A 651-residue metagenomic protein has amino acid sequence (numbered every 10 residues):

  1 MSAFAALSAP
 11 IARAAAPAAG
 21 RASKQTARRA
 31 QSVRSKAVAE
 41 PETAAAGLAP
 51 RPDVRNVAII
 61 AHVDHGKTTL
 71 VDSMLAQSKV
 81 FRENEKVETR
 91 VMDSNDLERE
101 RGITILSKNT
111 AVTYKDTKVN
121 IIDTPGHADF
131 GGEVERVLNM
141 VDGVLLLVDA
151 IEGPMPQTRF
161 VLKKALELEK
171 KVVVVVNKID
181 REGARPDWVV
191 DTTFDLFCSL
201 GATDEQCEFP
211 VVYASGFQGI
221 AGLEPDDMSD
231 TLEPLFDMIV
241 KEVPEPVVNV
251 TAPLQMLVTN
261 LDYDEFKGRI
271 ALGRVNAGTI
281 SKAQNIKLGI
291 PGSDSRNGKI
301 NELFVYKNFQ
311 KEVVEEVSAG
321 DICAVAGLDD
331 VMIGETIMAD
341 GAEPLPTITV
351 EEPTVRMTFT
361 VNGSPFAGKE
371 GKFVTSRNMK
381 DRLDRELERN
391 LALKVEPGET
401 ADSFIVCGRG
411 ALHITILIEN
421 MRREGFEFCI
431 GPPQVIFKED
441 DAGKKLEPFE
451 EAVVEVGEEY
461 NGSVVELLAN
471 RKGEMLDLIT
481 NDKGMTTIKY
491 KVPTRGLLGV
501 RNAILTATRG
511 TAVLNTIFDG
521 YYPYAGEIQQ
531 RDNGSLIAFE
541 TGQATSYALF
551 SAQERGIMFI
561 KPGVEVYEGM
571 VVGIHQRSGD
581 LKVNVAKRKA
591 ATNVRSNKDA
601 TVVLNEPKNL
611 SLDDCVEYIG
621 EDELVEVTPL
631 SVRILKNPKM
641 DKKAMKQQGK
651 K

Functional and structural regions predicted by a protein language model:
M1-R13, E40: PEST-like, low-complexity acidic/proline-rich intrinsically disordered segments, predominantly at protein N-termini
A5, A19, S23-K651: Structural and coupling elements of P-loop NTPases
A12, A16-G20: N-terminal secretory leader/proregion of peptide precursors and effectors
